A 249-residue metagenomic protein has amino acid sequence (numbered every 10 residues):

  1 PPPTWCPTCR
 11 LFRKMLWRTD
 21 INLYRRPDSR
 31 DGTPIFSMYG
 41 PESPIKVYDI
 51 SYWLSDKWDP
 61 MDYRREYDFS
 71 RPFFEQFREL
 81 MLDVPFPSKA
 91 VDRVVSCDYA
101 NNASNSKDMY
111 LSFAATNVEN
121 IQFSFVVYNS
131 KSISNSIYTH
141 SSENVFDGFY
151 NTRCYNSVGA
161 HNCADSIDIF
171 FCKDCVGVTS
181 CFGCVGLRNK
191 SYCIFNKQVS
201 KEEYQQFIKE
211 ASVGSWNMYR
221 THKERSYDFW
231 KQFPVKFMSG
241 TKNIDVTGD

Functional and structural regions predicted by a protein language model:
P1-D249: Long, distal/terminal scaffolding or interaction modules with repetitive or compositionally biased sequence
